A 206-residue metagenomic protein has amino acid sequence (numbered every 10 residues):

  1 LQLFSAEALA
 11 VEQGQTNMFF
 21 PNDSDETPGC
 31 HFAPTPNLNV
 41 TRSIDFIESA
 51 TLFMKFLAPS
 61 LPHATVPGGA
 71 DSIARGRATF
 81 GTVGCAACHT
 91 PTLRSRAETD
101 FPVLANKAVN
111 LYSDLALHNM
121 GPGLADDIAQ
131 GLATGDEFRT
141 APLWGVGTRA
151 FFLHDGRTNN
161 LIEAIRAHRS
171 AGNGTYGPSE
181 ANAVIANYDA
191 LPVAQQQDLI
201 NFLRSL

Functional and structural regions predicted by a protein language model:
L1-L206: Periplasmic c-type cytochrome electron-transfer domains
